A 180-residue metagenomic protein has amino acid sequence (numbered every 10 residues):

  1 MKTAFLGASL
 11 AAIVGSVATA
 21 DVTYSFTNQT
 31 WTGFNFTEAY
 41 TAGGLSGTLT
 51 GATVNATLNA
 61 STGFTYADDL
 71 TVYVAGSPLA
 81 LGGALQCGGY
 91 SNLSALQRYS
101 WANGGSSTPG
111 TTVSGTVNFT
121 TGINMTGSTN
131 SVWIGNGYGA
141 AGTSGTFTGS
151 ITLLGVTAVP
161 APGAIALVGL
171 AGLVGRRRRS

Functional and structural regions predicted by a protein language model:
M1-A4, R176-S180: Positively charged n-region of N-terminal signal peptides that target proteins for export
K2-A8, G163-L167: Sec-dependent signal peptide recognition, specifically the positively charged N-region followed immediately by
G7-G15: Bacterial N-terminal signal peptides
S16-A20: Sec/Tat signal peptide C-region and signal peptidase I cleavage site
D21-A158: Mature extracellular "passenger" or substrate-interacting domains of secreted, surface-exposed proteins
V159-R176: A short, hydrophobic C-terminal helix/tail in secreted or cell-surface proteins
